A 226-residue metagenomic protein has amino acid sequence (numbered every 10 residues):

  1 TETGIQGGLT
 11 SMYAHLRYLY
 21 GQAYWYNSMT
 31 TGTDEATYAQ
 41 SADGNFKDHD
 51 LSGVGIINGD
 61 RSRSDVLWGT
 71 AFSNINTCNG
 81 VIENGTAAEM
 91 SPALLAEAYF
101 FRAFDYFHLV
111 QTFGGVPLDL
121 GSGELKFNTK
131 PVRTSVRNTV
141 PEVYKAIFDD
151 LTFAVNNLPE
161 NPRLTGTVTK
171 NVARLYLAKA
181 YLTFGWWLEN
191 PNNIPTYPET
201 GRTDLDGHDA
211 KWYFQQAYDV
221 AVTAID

Functional and structural regions predicted by a protein language model:
T1-N45, G114-V116, L120, T152-F153 (+2 more regions): An aromatic- and glycine-enriched ligand-binding surface/loop that stacks and positions planar moieties
E2-Y24, S41-F113, P131-T167: Conserved, well-structured interaction surfaces
E124-T134, E199-D206: Aromatic- and acidic-residue-enriched carbohydrate-binding clefts of CAZyme catalytic domains
N128-E142, D209-Y213, Y218: Structural transition elements
